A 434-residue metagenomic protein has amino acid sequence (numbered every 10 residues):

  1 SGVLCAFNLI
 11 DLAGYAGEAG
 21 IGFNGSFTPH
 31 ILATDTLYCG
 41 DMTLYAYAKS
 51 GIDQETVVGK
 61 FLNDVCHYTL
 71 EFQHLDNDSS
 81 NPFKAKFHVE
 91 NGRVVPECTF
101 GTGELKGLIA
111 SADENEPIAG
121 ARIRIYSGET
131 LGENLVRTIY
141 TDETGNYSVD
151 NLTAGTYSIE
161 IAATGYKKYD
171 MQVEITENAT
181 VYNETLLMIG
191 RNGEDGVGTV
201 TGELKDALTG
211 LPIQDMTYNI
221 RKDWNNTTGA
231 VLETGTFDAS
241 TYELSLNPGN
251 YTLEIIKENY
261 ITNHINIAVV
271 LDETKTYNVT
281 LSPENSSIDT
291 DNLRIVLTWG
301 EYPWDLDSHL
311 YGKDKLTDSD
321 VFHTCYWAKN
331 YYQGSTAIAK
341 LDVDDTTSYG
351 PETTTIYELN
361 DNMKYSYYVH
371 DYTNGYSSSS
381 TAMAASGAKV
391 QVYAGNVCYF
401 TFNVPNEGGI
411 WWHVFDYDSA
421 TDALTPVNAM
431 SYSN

Functional and structural regions predicted by a protein language model:
S1-T99: N-terminal low-complexity, acidic/Ser/Thr/Gly/Pro-rich segments that act as secretory/membrane-targeting modules
H30-Y38, N146-T156, T164, D238-T252 (+2 more regions): Short Pro-Gly-centered beta-turn/loop motif in secreted/extracellular proteins
K86-F100, V173-D195, A268-D289, G409-Y417: Extracellular beta-sheet/turn segments enriched in Thr/Pro/Gly and aliphatic residues
G103-S111, E184, G198-D206, L293-L297: A short, amphipathic beta-strand motif
S127-S148, P212-M216, K222-S245: Short, acidic Ser/Thr/Gly-rich low-complexity loop/linker segments typical of extracellular and cell-surface proteins
G145-Y147, Y169-M171, Y182, S240-L244 (+4 more regions): Short strand-edge motifs at loop-to-beta-strand transitions and within beta-strands of extracellular beta-rich domains
E160-Q172, E254-N266: A short, solvent-exposed loop/turn motif at the edges and junctions of modular extracellular/periplasmic domains
K275, V279-N434: Intrinsic-disorder/low-complexity signal
